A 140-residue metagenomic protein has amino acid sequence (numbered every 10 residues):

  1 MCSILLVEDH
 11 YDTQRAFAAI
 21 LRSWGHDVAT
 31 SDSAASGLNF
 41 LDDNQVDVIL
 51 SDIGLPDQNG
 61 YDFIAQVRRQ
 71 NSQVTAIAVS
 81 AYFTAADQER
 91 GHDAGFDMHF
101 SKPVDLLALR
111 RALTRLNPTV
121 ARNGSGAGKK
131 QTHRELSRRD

Functional and structural regions predicted by a protein language model:
E8: Conserved acidic carboxylate
Y11-A29: Two-component/phosphorelay signaling modules centered on CheY-like receiver
A18, V104-T114: C-terminal output helix
T30-V48, E89: Acidic, metal-coordinating helix/loop segments flanking the phosphotransfer/catalytic sites of two-component signaling
S33, N59-D62: Acidic catalytic/metal-coordinating carboxylates
D52, S80: Active-site residues of response regulator receiver
P56, T84: The feature encodes the CheY-like receiver
Y61-Q73, L113: Short amphipathic alpha-helix used as the core "switch/output" element in two-component signaling
